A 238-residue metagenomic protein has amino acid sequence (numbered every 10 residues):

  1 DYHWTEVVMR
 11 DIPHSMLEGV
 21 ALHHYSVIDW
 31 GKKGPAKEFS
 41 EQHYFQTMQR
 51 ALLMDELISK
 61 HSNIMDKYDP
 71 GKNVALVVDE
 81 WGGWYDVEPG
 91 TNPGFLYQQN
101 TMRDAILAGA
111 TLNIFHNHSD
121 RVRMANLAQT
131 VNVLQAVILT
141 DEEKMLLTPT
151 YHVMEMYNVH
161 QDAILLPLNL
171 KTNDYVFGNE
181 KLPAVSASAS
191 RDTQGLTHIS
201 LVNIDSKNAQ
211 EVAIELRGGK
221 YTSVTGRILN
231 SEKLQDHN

Functional and structural regions predicted by a protein language model:
D1-W4, S26-K32, G82-E88, V131-V137 (+3 more regions): Flexible loop/turn segments at secondary-structure boundaries
Y2-D11, I214: Distinct, well-ordered alpha-helical segments
V7-L52, V74-A75, D79-W84, Y97 (+1 more regions): Aromatic- and acid-rich polysaccharide-binding/catalytic face of secreted or lumenal carbohydrate-active enzymes
H24, N73-A187, T193-L196: Aromatic/acidic polysaccharide-binding cleft in carbohydrate-active enzymes
H61: Active-site-proximal structural segments of metal-dependent nucleotidyl cyclase/transferase enzymes
L182-K220, G226: Carbohydrate-binding surface patches
K220-N238: Acidic, Ser/Thr/Pro-rich beta/coil linker or hinge segments at domain junctions
